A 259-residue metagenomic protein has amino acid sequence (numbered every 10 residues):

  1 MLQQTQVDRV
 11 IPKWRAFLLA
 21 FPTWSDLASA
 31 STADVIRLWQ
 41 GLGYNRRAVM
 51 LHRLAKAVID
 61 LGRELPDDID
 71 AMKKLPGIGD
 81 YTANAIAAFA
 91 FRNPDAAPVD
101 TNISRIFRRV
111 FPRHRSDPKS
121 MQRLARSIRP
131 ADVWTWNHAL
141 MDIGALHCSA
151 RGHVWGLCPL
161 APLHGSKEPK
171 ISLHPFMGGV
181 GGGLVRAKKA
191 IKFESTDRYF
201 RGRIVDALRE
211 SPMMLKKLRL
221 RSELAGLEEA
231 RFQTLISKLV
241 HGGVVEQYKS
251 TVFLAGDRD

Functional and structural regions predicted by a protein language model:
L2-Y199, P212-E223, E229: Catalytic cores of DNA base-excision repair glycosylases
A190-E194, L235, F253-A255: Accessory, typically intrinsically disordered or conformationally flexible segments
A225-V240: Short amphipathic alpha-helical interaction segments
V240-V252: A short, conserved structural fragment
R258-D259: Short, amphipathic alpha-helical interaction segments positioned at domain boundaries
